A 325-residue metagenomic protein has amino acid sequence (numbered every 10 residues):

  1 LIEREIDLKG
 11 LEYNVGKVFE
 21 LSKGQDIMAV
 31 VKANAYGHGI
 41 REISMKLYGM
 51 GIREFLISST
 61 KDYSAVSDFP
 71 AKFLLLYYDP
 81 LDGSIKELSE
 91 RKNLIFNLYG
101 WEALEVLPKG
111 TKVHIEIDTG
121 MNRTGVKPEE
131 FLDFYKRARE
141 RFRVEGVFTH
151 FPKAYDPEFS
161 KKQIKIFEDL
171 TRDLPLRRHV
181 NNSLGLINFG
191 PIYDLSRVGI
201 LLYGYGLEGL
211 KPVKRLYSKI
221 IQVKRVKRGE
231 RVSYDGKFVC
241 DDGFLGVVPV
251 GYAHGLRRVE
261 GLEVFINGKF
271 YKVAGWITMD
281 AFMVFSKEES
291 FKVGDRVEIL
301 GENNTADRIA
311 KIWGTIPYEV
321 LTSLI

Functional and structural regions predicted by a protein language model:
I2-D7, E12, K61, P80 (+3 more regions): Active-site anion/phosphate-binding pocket segments in diverse small-molecule metabolic enzymes
I2-E12, Q25-R177, I192: Active-site-proximal beta-alpha core segment in soluble small-molecule metabolic enzymes
V15-Q25: Glycine-rich phosphate/diphosphate-binding loops that line cofactor/substrate pockets in enzymes
